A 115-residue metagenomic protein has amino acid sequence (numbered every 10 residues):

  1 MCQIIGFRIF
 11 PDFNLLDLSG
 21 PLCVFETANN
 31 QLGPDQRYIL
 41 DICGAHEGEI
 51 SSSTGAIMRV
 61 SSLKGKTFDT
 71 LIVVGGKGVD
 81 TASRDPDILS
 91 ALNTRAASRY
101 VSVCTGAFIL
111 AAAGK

Functional and structural regions predicted by a protein language model:
M1-Y100, A107-K115: Extended, subdomain-level signal for the structured scaffold at the beginning of enzyme domains
